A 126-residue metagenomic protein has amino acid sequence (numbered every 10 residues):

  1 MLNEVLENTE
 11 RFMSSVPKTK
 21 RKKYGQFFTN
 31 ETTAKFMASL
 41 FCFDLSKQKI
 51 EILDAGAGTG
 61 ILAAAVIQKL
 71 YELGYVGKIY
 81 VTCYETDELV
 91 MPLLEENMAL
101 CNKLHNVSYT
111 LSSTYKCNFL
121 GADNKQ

Functional and structural regions predicted by a protein language model:
M1-Q126: SAM-dependent methyltransferase catalytic region
